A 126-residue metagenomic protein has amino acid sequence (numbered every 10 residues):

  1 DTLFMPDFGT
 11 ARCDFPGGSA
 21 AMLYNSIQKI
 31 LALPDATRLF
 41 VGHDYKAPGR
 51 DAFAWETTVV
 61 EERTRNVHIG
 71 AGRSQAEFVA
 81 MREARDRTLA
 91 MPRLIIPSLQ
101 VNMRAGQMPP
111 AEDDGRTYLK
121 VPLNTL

Functional and structural regions predicted by a protein language model:
T2-F4, C13, T37, P110: Short, flexible coil/turn micro-motifs enriched in small/turn-prone residues
T2-L3, F8, D44-Y45: Active-site metal-binding loops of divalent metal-dependent hydrolases
M5-D7, P16, F40: Short glycine/serine/threonine-biased micro-segments
P6, R12, M103: Feature marks short, surface-exposed loop/turn motifs that line or immediately flank catalytic pockets and channel
G9-L33: Active-site-adjacent loop/tail segments of enzyme domains
N25-R38, Y45-L126: Accessory terminal helices/loops
